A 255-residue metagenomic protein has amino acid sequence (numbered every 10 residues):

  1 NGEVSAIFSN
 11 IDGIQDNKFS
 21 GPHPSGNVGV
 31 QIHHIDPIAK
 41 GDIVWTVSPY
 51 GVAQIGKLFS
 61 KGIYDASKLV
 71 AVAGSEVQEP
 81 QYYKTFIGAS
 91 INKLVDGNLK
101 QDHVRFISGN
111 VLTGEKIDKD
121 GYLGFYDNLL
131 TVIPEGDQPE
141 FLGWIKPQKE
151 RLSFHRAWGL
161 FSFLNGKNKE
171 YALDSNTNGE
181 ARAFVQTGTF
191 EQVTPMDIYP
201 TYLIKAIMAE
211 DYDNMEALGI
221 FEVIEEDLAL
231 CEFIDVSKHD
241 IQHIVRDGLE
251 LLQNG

Functional and structural regions predicted by a protein language model:
N1-G255: Buried, small/hydrophobic-residue-enriched core segments of structured protein domains
